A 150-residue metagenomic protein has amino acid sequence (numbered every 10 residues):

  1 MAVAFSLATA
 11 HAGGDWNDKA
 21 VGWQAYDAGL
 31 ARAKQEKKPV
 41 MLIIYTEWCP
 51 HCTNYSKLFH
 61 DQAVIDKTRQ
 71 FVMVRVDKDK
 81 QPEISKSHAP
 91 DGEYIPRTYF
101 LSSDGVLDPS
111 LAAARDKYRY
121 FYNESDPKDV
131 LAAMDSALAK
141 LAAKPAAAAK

Functional and structural regions predicted by a protein language model:
M1-S6: Bacterial N-terminal signal peptides
A10-G14: Boundary at the C-terminal end of the N-terminal hydrophobic targeting segment
A20-Q24, K57, V64-E83: Thiol-based oxidoreductase modules, predominantly thioredoxin-like and allied folds used for disulfide exchange
G22-K38: A short beta-strand-turn-helix
K34-Q35, I65-T68, P90-Y94: Extracellular/periplasmic catalytic domains that process cell-envelope and extracellular macromolecules
M41-L42, T98: Hydrophobic beta-strand anchors of alpha/beta hydrolase catalytic cores
I44-L58: Conserved redox-active cysteine motifs that mediate thiol-disulfide chemistry, especially di-cysteine Cys-X(1-2)-Cys
E93-P145: Non-catalytic, surface beta->alpha helical segment in thiol-disulfide oxidoreductase systems
